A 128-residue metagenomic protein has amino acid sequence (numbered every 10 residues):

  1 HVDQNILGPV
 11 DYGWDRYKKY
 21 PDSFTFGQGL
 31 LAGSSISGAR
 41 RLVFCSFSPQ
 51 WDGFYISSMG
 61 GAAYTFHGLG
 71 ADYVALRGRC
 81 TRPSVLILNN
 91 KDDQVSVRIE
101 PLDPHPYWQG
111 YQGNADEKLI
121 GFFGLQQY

Functional and structural regions predicted by a protein language model:
H1-Y128: N-terminal export/ancillary region detector
